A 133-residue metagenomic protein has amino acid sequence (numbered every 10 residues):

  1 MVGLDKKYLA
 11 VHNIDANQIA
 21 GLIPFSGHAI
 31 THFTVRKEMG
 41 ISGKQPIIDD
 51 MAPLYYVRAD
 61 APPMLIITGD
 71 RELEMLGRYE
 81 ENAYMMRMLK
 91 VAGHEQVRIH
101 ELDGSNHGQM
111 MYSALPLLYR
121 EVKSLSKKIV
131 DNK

Functional and structural regions predicted by a protein language model:
M1-E38, I48-D49: Primarily recognizes the serine-hydrolase "nucleophile elbow" in alpha/beta-hydrolase and SGNH/GDSL folds
V11-A16, L54-R58, D131: Surface-exposed acidic, glycine-flexible loop patches that form ligand/cofactor-binding and adhesion interfaces
A16-A20, R58-M64, A92-E95: Short, proline-enriched alpha-helix->beta-strand connector loops that line the catalytic pocket of alpha/beta-hydrolase
G27-T31, D70-E74, G104-G108: Solvent-exposed loop/turn segments at secondary-structure junctions within structured extracellular/periplasmic domains
I41-Y56, P62: Active-site nucleophile elbow and catalytic-triad environment of alpha/beta-hydrolase enzymes
D60, L65-G69, E74: Short beta-strand/loop motif that positions the catalytic acidic residue of the alpha/beta-hydrolase fold
I67, A83, K90-K133: C-terminal catalytic histidine-bearing segment of alpha/beta-hydrolase fold enzymes
L73-Y84: Conserved alpha/beta-hydrolase "acid-adjacent" motif
